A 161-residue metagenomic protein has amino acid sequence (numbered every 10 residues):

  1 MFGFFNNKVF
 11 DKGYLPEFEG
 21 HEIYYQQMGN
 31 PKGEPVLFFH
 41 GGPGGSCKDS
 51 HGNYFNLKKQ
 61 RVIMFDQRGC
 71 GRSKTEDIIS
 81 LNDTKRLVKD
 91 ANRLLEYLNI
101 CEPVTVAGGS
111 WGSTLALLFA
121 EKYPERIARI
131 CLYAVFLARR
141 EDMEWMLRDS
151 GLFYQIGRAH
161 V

Functional and structural regions predicted by a protein language model:
F2-E22: N-terminal cap/lid segment of alpha/beta-hydrolase-fold proteins
E17-T75: Conserved HGGG/HGGXW glycine-rich cap/lid loop of the alpha/beta-hydrolase fold
K74-V88, E141-D149: Catalytic nucleophile-loop/oxyanion-hole region of alpha/beta-hydrolase and closely related hydrolase-like folds
R86-V104: Conserved acidic catalytic loop of the alpha/beta-hydrolase fold
G108-S110: Conserved alpha/beta-hydrolase "nucleophile elbow" surrounding the catalytic nucleophile
S113-P124: Short glycine-enriched nucleophile-adjacent loop and the immediately C-terminal alpha-helix near the catalytic center
I127-R158: A catalytic-pocket lid/entrance helix-loop region that shapes and gates access to the active site across common
